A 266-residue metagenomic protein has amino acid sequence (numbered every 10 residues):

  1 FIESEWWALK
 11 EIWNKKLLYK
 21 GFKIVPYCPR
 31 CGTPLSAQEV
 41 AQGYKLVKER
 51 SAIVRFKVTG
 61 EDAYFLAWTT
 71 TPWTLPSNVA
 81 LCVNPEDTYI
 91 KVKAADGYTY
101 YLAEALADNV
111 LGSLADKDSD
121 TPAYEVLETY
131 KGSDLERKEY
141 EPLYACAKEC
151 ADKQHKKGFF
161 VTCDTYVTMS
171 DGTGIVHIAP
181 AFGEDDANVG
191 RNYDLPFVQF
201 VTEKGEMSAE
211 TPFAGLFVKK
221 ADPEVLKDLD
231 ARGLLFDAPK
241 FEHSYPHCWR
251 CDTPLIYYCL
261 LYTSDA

Functional and structural regions predicted by a protein language model:
F1-P76, R137-E139, C150, Y166 (+1 more regions): Residue patterns forming the tRNA-binding/recognition surfaces of aminoacyl-tRNA synthetases and related DALR
S77-V79, D87-Y89, A95-T202, D230: Catalytic alpha/beta core of large soluble enzyme barrels
